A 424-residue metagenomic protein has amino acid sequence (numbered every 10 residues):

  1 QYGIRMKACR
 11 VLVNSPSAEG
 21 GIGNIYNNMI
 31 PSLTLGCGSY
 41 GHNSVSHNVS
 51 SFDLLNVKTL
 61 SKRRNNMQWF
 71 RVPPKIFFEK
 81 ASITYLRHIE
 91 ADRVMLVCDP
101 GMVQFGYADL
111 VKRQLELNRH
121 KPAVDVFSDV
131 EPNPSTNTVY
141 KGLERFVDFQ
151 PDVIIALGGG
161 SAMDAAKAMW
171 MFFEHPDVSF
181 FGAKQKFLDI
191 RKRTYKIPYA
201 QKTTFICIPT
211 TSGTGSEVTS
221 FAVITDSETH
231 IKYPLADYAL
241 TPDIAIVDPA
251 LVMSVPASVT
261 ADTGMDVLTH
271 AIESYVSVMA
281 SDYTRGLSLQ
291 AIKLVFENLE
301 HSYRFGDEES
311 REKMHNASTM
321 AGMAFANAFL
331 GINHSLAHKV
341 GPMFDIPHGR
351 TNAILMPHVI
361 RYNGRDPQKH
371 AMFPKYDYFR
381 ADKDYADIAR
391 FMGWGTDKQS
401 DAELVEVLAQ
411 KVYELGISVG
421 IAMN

Functional and structural regions predicted by a protein language model:
Y2-N66: C-terminal segments
L12-N14, N65-N66, V278-L287, S302-K313 (+4 more regions): Flexible, glycine/charged-enriched surface loops at secondary-structure junctions
E19, G38-Y40, G213, T319-N352: Glycine-rich phosphate/pyrophosphate-binding beta-alpha loops
M67-V153: ATP/NTP phosphate-donor binding region
N137-E144, D148-A250: Glycine/threonine-rich beta-strand-loop-alpha-helix active-site module that forms ligand/phosphate-binding
V218-A328: Carboxylate- and glycine-rich phosphate/diphosphate-binding segment that chelates Mg2+/Mn2+
M343-N424: Gly/Pro-rich interdomain helix-loop hinge
